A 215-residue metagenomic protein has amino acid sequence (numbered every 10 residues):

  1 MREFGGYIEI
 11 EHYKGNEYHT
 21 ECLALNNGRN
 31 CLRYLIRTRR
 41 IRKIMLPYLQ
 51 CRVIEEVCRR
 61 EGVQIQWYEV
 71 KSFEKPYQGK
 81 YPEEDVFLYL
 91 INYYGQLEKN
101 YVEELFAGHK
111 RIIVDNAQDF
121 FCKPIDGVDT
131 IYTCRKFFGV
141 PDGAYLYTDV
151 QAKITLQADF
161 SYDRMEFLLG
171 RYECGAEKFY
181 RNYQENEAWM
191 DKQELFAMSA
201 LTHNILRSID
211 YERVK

Functional and structural regions predicted by a protein language model:
M1-R2, E166: Compositionally biased, low-complexity repeat tracts
R2-C22, N30-G108, N116-F120: PLP-dependent aminotransferase-like
Y68, I113-N116, T133-C134, Y147: Generic beta-sheet signal
E103-I113, A144-V150: A short, gly/pro- and small-residue-rich
C122, I131, K136-K215: Active-site region of PLP-dependent enzymes
D126-V128: Glycine-enriched alpha-helix->loop->beta-strand junction motifs that scaffold or abut catalytic
